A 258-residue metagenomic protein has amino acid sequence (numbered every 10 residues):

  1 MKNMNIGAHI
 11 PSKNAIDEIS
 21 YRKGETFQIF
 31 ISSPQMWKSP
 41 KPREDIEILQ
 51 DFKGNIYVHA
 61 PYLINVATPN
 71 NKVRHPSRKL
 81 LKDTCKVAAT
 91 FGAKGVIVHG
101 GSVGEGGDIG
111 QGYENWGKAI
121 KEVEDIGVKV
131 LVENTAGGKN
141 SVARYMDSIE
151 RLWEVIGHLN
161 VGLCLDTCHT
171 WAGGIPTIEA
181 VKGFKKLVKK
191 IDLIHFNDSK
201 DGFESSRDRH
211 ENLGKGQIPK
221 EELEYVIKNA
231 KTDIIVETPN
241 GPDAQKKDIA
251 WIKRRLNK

Functional and structural regions predicted by a protein language model:
M1-D83, K258: N-terminal pre-domain/capping segments
M4-I10, F27-I29, I56-A60, V96-V98 (+4 more regions): Hydrophobic faces of well-ordered beta-strands that scaffold small-molecule active sites in alpha/beta enzyme cores
H9-K13, F30-P34, P61-L63, G101-V103 (+4 more regions): Active-site beta-loop-alpha junctions enriched in small/polar residues
I10, R43, H75, G110 (+2 more regions): Conserved phosphate-coordination/catalytic loops
K13, R43-I46, M146, T177-I178 (+1 more regions): Structural motif corresponding to alpha-helix initiation and N-cap regions
D17-K23, K41-Y57, D83-G92, K121-G127 (+3 more regions): Acidic (Asp/Glu)-rich catalytic clusters
V66-G162, A172: Active-site acidic/histidine proton-transfer and metal-coordination neighborhood in alpha/beta enzyme cores
E150-E154, H158-T167, W171-K258: Histidine-acidic metal/acid-base catalytic patches
